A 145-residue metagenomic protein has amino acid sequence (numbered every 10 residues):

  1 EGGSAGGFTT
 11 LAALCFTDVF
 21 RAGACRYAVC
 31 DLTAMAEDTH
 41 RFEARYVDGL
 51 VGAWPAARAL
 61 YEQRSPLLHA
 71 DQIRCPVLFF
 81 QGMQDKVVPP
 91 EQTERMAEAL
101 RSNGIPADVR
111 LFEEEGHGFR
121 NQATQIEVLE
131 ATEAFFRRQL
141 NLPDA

Functional and structural regions predicted by a protein language model:
E1-A145: Active-site-proximal cap/loop segments of hydrolase catalytic domains
